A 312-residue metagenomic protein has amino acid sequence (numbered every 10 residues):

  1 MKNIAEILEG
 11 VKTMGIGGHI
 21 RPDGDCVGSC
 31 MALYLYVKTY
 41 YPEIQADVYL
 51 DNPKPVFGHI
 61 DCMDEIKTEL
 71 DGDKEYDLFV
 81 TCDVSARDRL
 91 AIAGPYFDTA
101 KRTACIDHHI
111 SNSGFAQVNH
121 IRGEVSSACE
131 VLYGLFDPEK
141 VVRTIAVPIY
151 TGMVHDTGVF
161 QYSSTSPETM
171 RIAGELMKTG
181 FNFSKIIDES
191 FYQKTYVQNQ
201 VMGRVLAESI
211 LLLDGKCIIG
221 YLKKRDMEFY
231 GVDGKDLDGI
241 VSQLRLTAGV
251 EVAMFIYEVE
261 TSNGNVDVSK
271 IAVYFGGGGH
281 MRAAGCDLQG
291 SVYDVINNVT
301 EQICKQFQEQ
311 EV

Functional and structural regions predicted by a protein language model:
K2-I20, G28-G58, E69, D73-L78 (+1 more regions): Hydrophobic helix-and-loop "lid/oligomerization" segment in the mid-to-C-terminal part of catalytic domains
G17, R21, T81, C105-I106 (+1 more regions): Generic enzyme active-site microenvironment
I20-P22, V84-R87, H109-S111, K224-R225 (+1 more regions): Short glycine-rich anion-binding loops that position phosphate/pyrophosphate groups of nucleotides and phosphorylated
G24-C30, R87-A91: Short glycine/serine/threonine-rich phosphate/pyrophosphate-binding segments that cradle anionic phosphate groups
L33-Y34, Y96-T99, I121-R122, R171: Glycine-rich, phosphate-binding/catalytic loops in enzymes
D61-M63, K67-V118: Active-site cofactor/cluster-binding pocket
D71-K74, P95-D98, N112-S113, V141-R143 (+3 more regions): Solvent-exposed alpha-helices and their adjacent loops that cap or buttress functional pockets in soluble metabolic
I106-I172: Short alpha-helices
